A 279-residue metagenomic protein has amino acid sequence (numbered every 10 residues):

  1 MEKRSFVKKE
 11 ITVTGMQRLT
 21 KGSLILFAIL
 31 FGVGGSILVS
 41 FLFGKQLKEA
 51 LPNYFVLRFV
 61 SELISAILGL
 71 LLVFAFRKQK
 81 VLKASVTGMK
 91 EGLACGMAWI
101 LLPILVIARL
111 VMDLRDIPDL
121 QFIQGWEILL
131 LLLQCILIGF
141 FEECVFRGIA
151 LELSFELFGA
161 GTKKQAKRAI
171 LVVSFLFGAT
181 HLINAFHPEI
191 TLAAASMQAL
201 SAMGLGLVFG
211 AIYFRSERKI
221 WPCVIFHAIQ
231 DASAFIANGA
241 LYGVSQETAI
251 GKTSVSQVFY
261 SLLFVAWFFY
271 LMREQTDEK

Functional and structural regions predicted by a protein language model:
M1-R18: Short, Lys/Arg-rich, polar N-terminal cytosolic tail immediately upstream of the first transmembrane signal-anchor
V13-R18, V86-G88, D119-L129, G159-K164: Helix-boundary and loop/linker segments of multi-pass membrane transporters
G22-R77, M89-L101, G125-Q134, I250-L262: Alpha-helical transmembrane segments in multi-pass membrane proteins
L30-L38, P103-V111, S174-I183, A228-A240: Aromatic-anchored segments of alpha-helical transmembrane domains
L63-F74, L101-P103, Q134-G148, G204-F209 (+1 more regions): Hydrophobic cores of alpha-helical transmembrane segments in multi-pass inner/ER membrane proteins, independent
F74, W221, F226-K279: C-terminal membrane module of polytopic membrane proteins
C144-V172, P188-T191, F214-K219: Membrane-interface helix/loop boundary segments of multi-pass membrane proteins
Q198-A211, R215: Hydrophobic alpha-helical segments embedded in the membrane of multi-pass proteins
